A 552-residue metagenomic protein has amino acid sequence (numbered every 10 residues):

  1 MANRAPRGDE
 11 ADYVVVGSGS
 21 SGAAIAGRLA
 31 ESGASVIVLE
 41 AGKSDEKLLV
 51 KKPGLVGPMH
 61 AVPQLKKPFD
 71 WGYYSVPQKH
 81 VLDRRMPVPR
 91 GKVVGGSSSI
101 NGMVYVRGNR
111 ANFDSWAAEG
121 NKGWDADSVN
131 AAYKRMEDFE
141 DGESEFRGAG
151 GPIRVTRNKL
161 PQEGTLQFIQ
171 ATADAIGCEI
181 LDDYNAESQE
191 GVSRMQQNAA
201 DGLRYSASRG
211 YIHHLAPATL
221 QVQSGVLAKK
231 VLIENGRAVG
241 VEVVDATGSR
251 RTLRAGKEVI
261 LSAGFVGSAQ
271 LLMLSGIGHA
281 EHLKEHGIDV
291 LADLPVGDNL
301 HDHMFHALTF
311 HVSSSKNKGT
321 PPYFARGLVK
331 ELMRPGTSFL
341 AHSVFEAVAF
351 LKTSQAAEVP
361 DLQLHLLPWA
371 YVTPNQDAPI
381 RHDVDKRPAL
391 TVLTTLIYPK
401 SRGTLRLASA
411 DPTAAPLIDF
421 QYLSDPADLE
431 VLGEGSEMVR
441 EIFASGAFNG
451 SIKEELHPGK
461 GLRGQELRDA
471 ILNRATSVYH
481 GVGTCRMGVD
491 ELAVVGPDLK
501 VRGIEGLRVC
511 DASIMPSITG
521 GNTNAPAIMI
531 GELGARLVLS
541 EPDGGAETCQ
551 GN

Functional and structural regions predicted by a protein language model:
M1-N552: N-terminal redox-cofactor-binding region of secreted/periplasmic oxidoreductases
